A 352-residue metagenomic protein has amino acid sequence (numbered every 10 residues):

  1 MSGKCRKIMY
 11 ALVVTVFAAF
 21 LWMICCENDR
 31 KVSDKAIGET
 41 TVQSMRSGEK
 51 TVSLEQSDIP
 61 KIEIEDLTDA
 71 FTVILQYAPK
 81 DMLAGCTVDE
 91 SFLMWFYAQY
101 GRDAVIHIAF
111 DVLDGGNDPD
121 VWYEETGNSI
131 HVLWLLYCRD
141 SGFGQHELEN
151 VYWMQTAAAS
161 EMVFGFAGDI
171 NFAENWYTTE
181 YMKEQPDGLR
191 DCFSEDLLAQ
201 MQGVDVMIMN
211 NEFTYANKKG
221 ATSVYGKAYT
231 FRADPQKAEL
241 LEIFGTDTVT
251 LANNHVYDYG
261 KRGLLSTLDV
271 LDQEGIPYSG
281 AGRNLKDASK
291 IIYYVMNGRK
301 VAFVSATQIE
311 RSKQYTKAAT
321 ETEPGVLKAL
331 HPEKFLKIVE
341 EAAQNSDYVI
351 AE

Functional and structural regions predicted by a protein language model:
M1-V14: N-terminal Sec-pathway targeting helices
V14-F20: Bacterial N-terminal signal peptides
W22-K35: Sec-dependent signal peptide cleavage junction
V32, T40-T41, M45: Intrinsically disordered, low-complexity terminal tails and inter-domain linkers enriched for S/T/G/P/D/E
Q43, G48-K80: Zinc-dependent metallopeptidase catalytic helix centered on the HExxH motif and its immediate flanking segment
D81-V151: Pan-zinc metallopeptidase signature
E149-E352: Acidic, metal/ion-coordinating pockets
